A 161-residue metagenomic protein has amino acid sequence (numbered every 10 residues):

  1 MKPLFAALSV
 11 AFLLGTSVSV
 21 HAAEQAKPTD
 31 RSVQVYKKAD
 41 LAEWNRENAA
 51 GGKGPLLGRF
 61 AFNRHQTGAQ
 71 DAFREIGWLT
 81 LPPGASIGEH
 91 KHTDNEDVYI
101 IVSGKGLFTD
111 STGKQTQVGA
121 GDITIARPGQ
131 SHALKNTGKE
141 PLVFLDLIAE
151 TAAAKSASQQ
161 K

Functional and structural regions predicted by a protein language model:
M1-L4: Positively charged n-region of N-terminal signal peptides that target proteins for export
A7-S17: Bacterial N-terminal signal peptides
V20-F73, K155-K161: A short, N-terminal "cap"/entry segment at the start of jelly-roll beta-barrel domains of the cupin/DSBH fold
F60-H65, E75-H92, P128: Conserved short histidine dyad/triad with adjacent acidic residue
W78-P82, K91-F108: Short, conserved beta-strand element in jelly-roll/cupin
E89, F108-T109, A126, H132-G138: Short beta-strand His + acidic residue motifs that chelate non-heme Fe in jelly-roll/DSBH and cupin folds
G113-P128: Short acidic-glycine-tyrosine-enriched beta hairpin
I125, K139-K155: A short hydrophobic beta-strand segment most commonly corresponding to one strand of the jelly-roll/cupin
